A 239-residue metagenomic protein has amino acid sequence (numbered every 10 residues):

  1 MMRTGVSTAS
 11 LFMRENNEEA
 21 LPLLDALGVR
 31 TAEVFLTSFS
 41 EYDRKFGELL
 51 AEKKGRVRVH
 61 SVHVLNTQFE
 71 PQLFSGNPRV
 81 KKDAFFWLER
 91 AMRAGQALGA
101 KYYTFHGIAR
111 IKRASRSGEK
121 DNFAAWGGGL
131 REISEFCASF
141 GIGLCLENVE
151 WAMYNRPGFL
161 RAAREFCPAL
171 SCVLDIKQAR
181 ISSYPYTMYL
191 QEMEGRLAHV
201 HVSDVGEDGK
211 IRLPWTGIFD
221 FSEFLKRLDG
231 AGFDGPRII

Functional and structural regions predicted by a protein language model:
M1-Q96, A138, S171: N-terminal pre-domain/capping segments
R3-T8, A32-V34, V59-V64, Y103-F105 (+4 more regions): Hydrophobic faces of well-ordered beta-strands that scaffold small-molecule active sites in alpha/beta enzyme cores
A9-N17, V34-E48, Q72, I111-S115 (+3 more regions): Acidic-and-aromatic substrate-binding clefts and catalytic sites of carbohydrate-active enzymes
E18, L73-S171, I181: Active-site acidic/histidine proton-transfer and metal-coordination neighborhood in alpha/beta enzyme cores
V29, G95, G99-A100, L197 (+1 more regions): A structural motif
T31-A32, V62, R131-S222: Acidic/histidine-rich catalytic cores of soluble enzymes
L65-P71, R110-R113, D204-K210: Conserved radical SAM core fold
D220-F224, R237-I238: H/E-rich (His + Asp/Glu) clusters that bind or coordinate divalent metals
